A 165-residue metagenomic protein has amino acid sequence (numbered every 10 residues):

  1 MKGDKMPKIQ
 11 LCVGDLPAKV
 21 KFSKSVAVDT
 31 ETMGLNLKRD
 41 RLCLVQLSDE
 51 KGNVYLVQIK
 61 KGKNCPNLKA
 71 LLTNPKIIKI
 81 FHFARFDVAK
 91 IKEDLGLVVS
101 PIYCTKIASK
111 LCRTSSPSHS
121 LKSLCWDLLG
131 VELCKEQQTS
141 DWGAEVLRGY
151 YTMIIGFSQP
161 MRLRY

Functional and structural regions predicted by a protein language model:
M1-V26, T30: N-terminal accessory regions of nucleic-acid-interacting proteins
G3, Q46-L47, G52-Y165: Active-site-proximal helix-loop-helix substrate-binding element of RNase H-like nuclease domains
I9-L11, S25-D29, D40, K61-K63 (+2 more regions): Short amphipathic alpha-helical surface micro-motifs
K24, R41-C43, N53: A generic structural signal for short beta-strands and their flanking turns/coil linkers
A27, N36, L44-S48: Non-catalytic, usually N-terminal nucleic-acid engagement modules in DNA/RNA processing proteins
M33: Conserved Rossmann-like nucleotide-cofactor binding loop
L37-R41, L56-Q58: Short, glycine/acidic-enriched capping/hinge loops at junctions between secondary-structure elements
